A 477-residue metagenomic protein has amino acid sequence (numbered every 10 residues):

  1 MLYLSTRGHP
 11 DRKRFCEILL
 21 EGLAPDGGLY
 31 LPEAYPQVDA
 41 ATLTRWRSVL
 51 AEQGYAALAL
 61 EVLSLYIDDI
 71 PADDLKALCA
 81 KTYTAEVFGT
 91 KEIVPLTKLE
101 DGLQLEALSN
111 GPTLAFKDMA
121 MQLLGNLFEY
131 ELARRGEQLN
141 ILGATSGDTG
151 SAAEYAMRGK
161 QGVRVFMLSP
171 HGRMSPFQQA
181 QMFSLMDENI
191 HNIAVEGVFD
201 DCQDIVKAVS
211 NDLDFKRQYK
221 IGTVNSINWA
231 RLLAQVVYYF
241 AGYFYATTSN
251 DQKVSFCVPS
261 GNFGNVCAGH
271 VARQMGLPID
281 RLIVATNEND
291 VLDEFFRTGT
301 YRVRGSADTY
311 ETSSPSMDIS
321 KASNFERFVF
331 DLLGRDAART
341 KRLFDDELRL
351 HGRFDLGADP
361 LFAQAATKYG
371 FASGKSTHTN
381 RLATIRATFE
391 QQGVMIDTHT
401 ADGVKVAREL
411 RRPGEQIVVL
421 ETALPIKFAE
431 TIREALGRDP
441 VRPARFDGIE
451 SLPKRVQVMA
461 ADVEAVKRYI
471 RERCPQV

Functional and structural regions predicted by a protein language model:
M1-V477: PLP-dependent amino-acid enzyme catalytic core
